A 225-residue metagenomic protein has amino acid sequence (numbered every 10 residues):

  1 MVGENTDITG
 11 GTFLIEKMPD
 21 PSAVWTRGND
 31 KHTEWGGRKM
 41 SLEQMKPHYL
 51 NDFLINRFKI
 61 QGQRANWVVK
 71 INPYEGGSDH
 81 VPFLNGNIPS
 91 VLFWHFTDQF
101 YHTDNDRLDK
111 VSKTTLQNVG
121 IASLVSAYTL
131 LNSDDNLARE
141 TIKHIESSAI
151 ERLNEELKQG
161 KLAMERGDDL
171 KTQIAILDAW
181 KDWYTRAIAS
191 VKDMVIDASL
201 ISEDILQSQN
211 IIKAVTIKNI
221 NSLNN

Functional and structural regions predicted by a protein language model:
M1-N225: Secretory-pathway/membrane protein signature
